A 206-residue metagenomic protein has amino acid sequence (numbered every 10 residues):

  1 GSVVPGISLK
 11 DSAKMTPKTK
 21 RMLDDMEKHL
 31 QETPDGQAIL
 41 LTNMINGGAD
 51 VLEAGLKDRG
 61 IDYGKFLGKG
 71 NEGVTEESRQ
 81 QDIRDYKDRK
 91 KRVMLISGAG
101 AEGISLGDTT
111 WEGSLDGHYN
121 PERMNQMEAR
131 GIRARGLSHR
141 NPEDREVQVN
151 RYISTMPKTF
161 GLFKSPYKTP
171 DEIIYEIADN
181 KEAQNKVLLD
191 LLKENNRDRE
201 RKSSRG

Functional and structural regions predicted by a protein language model:
G1-V93, A99-E102, G107-W111, D116-G206: Helicase-associated low-complexity regulatory tails and linkers flanking the ATPase motor
